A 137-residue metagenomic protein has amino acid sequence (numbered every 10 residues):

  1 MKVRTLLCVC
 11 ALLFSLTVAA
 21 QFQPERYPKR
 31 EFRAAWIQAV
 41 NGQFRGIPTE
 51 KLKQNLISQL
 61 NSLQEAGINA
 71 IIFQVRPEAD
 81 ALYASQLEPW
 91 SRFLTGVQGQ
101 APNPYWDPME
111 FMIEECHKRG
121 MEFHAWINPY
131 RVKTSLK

Functional and structural regions predicted by a protein language model:
M1-L7: Bacterial N-terminal signal peptides that target proteins for export
S15-T17: N-terminal signal peptide c-region/cleavage motif recognized by signal peptidases
R30-F32, W36-Q38, G42-Q54, E114 (+1 more regions): Active-site-adjacent "subsite" loops/lids of carbohydrate-active enzymes
V40-E50, W90-W106: The substrate-binding groove and active-site-proximal loops of carbohydrate-active enzymes, especially glycoside
Q54-A81: Catalytic domains of carbohydrate-active enzymes, especially glycoside hydrolases
A81-G96, R131-K137: Aromatic- and acidic-residue-enriched segments that line the glycan-binding/catalytic groove of carbohydrate-active
P108-V132: Substrate-binding cleft of carbohydrate-active enzyme catalytic domains
